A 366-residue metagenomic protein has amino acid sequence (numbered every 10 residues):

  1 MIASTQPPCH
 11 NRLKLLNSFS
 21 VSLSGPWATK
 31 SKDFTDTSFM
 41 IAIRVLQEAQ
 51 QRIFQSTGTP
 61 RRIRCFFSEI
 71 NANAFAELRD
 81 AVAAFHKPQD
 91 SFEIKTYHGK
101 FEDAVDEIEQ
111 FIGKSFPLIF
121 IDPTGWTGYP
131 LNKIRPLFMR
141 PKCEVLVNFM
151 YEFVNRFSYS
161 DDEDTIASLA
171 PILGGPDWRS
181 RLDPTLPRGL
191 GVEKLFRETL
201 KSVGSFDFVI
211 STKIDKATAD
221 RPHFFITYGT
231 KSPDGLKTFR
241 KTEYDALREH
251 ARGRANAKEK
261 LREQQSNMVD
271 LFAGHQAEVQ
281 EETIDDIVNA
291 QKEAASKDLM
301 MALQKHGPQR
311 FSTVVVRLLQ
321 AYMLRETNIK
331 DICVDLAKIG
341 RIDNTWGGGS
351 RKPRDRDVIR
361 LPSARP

Functional and structural regions predicted by a protein language model:
I2-E107, L324-D331, D335: SAM cofactor-binding core of SAM-dependent methyltransferases, primarily the Rossmann-like beta-alpha-beta module
F19, P117-I119: Receiver (REC) domain switch-region micro-motif
G25, I70, I121-P123, K231: Residues immediately flanking
E102-P117, T124-L324, N328-K338, N344 (+2 more regions): Class I S-adenosyl-L-methionine
G347-G348: A cross-kingdom marker of C-terminal helix-rich interaction/assembly modules
